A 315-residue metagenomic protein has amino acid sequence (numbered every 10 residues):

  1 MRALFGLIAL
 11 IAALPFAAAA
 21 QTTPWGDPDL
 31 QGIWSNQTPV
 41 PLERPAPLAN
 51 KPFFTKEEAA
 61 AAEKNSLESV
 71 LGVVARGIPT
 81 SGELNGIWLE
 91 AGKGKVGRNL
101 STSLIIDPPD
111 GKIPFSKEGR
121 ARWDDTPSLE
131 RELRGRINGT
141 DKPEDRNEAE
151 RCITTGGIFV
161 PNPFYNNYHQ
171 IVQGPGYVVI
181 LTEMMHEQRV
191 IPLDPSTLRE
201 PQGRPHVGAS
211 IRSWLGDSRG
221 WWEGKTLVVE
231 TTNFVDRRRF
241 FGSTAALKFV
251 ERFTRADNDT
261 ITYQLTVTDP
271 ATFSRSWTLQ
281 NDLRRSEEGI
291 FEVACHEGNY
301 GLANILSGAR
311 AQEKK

Functional and structural regions predicted by a protein language model:
M1-R2: N-terminal secretory signal peptides that target proteins for export/translocation
F5-A17: Bacterial N-terminal signal peptides
A19-K315: PEST-like low-complexity, intrinsically disordered acidic/proline/serine-rich tracts that flank trafficking/processing
